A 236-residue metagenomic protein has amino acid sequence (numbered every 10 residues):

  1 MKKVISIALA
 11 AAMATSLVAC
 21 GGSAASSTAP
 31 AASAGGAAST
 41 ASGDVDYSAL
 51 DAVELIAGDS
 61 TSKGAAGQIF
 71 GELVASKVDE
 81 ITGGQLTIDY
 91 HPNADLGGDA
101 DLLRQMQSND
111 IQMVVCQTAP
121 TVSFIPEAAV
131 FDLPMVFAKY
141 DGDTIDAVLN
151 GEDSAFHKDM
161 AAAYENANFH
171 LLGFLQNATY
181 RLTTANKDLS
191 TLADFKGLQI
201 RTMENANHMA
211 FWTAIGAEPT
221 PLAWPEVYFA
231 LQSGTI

Functional and structural regions predicted by a protein language model:
M1-E54: Short, low-complexity disordered leader/linker segments with a strong preference for bacterial N-terminal type II
Y47, L55-L73, N93-G97: Extracytoplasmic "Venus flytrap"
G64-D89, A206, A210: Short, polar/charged alpha-helical segment
L73, E80-I81, T87-Q107, K139: Extracytoplasmic small-molecule ligand-binding "clamshell" domains of the periplasmic binding protein/Venus flytrap
A75-D79, Q112, Q117-E218: Contiguous mixed-secondary-structure segments that line small-molecule binding/active-site clefts of soluble domains
V78, M106, F195, L231-Q232: Hydrophobic residues within well-ordered alpha-helices
G84-L86, L102-A119, Q199, A217-P219 (+1 more regions): Alpha-to-beta junction loops
Y90-R104, E204-N207, T220-S233: Short helix-initiation/N-cap motifs at beta->coil->alpha
